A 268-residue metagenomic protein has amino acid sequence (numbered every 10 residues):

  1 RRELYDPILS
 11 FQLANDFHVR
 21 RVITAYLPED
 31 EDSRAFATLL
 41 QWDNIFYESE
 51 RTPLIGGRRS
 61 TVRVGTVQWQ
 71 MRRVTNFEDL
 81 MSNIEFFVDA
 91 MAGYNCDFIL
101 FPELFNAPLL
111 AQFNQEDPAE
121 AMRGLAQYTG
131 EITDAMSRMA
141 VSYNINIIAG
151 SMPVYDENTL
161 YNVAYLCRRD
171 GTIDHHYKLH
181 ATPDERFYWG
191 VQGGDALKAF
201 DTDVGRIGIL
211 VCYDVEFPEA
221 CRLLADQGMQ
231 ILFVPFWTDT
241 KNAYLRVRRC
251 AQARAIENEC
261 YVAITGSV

Functional and structural regions predicted by a protein language model:
R1-R59: Terminal substrate-recognition subdomain of acyl/acetyltransferases
G57, A199, G266-V268: C-terminal beta-strand edge segments of enzyme domains
G57-R72: Short beta-strand segments enriched in small/hydrophobic residues
Q70, F105, M152-P153, D214-E216 (+3 more regions): Catalytic metal-binding/acid-base residues of hydrolase active sites
F77-M81, E85-D174, D239-R254, N258: Cys-nucleophile CN-hydrolase/nitrilase-fold catalytic domain and related Cys-dependent amidase chemistry that acts on
I99-E103, I147-S151, L210, I231-P235 (+1 more regions): Active-site neighborhood of phospho(di)ester-bond hydrolases with catalytic His/Asp-centered motifs
R138, V154-I231, T240-A253, E257: Active-site catalytic loop in hydrolytic enzyme cores
